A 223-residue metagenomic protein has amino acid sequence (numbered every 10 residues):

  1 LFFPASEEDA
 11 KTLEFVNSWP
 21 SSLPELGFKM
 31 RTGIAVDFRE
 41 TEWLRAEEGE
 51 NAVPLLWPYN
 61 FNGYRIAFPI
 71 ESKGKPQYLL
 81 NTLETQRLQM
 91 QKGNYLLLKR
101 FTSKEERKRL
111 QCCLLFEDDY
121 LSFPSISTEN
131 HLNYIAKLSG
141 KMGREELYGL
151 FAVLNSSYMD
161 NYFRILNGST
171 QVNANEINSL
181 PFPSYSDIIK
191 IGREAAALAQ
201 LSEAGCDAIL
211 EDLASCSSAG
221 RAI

Functional and structural regions predicted by a protein language model:
P4-A199, A208-L213: Polybasic, glycine- and aromatic-enriched phosphate-binding surface used to engage nucleic acids
E203: Short arginine-rich
C206-I223: Short amphipathic coiled-coil heptad-repeat segments
